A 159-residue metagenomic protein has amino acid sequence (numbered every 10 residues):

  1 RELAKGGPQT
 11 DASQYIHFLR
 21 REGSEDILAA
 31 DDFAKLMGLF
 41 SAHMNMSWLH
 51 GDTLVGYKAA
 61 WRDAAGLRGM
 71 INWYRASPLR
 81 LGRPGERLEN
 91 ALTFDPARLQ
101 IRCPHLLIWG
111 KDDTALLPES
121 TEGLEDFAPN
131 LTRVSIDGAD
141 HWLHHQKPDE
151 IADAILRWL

Functional and structural regions predicted by a protein language model:
R1-T132, L156: Flexible "cap/lid" subdomain of the alpha/beta-hydrolase fold that forms the substrate-access gate
I108, I136-A139: Short hydrophobic "strand-cap" motifs at the C-terminus of beta-strands
A139-A152: Catalytic histidine-centered segment of alpha/beta-hydrolase-like enzymes
I151, I155, L159: Hydrophobic "lid"/C-terminal helical patch of Rossmann-like NAD(P)-dependent dehydrogenase/epimerase domains
